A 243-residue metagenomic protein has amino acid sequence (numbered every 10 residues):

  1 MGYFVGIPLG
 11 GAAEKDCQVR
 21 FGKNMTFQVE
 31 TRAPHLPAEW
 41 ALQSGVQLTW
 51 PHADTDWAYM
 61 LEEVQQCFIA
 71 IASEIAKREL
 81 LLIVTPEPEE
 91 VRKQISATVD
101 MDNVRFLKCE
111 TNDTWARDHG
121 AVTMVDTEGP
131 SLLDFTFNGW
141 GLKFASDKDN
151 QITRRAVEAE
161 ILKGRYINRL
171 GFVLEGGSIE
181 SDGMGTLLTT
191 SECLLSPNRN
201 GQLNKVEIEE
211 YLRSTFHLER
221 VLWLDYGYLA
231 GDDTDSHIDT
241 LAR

Functional and structural regions predicted by a protein language model:
F21-R243: The feature marks the mature, well-folded catalytic cores of soluble enzymes
